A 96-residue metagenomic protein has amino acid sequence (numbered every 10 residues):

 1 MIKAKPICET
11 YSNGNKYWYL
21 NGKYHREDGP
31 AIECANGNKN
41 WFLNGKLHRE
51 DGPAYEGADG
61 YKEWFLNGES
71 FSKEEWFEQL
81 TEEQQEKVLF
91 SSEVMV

Functional and structural regions predicted by a protein language model:
M1-V96: Glycine/tyrosine- and acidic-biased, solvent-exposed loop/turn segments at the edges of beta-strands
